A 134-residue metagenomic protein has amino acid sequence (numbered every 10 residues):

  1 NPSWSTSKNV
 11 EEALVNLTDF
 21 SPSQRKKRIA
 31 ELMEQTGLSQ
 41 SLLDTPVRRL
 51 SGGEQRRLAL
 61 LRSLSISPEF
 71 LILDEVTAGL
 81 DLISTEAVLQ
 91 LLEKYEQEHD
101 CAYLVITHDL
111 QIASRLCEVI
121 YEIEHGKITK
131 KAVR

Functional and structural regions predicted by a protein language model:
W4-N16: Q-loop/switch helix immediately C-terminal to the Walker
Q24-S41: Conserved ABC ATPase "signature" region
P46-L50, E54: Conserved ABC ATPase signature
L60: Hydrophobic anchor residue at the start of the ABC signature
S67: Conserved catalytic motifs of ABC-family nucleotide-binding domains
L71-D74: Catalytic Walker B motif of ABC-type/P-loop ATPase nucleotide-binding domains
T107-H108: H-loop/switch region of ABC-family ATPase nucleotide-binding domains
